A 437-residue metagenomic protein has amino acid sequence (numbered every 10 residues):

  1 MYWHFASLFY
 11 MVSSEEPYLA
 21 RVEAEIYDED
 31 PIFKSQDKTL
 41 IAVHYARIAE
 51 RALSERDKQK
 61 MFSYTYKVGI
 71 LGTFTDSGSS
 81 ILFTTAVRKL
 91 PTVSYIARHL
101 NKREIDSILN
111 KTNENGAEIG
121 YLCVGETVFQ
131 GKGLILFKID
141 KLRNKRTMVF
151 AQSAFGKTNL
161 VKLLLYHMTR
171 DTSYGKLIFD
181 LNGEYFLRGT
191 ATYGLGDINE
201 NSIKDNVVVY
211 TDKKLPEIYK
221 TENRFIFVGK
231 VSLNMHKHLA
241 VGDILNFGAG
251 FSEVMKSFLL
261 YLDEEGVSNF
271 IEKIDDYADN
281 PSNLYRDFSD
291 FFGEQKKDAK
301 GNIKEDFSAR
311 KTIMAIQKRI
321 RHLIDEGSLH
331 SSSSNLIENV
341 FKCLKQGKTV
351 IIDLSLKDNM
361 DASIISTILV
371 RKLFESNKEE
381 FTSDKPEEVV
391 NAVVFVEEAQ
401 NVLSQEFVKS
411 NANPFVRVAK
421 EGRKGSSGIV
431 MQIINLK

Functional and structural regions predicted by a protein language model:
M1-A151, N159-Y166, E388-V390, K409: Basic- and hydrophobic-enriched, low-structure N-terminal and domain-boundary segments that flank ATP-binding catalytic
A46-A49, Q59, T192, L262 (+2 more regions): RecA-like P-loop NTPase motor core of helicase/translocase proteins
G116-I218, A412: Glycine-rich phosphate-binding loop of nucleotide-binding enzymes
G175, N391, S426-G428: Proline-centered loop/turn at the N-terminus of a beta-strand
I178-D180, I352-L354, Q432: Conserved beta-strand segments of the P-loop GTPase G domain that flank and frequently precede/overlap
N182, N435-L436: The feature captures the ABC ATPase H-loop/switch
G183-G196, K214-K420, K424: P-loop NTPase motor domains
E397, S427, Q432-N435: Conserved H-loop
